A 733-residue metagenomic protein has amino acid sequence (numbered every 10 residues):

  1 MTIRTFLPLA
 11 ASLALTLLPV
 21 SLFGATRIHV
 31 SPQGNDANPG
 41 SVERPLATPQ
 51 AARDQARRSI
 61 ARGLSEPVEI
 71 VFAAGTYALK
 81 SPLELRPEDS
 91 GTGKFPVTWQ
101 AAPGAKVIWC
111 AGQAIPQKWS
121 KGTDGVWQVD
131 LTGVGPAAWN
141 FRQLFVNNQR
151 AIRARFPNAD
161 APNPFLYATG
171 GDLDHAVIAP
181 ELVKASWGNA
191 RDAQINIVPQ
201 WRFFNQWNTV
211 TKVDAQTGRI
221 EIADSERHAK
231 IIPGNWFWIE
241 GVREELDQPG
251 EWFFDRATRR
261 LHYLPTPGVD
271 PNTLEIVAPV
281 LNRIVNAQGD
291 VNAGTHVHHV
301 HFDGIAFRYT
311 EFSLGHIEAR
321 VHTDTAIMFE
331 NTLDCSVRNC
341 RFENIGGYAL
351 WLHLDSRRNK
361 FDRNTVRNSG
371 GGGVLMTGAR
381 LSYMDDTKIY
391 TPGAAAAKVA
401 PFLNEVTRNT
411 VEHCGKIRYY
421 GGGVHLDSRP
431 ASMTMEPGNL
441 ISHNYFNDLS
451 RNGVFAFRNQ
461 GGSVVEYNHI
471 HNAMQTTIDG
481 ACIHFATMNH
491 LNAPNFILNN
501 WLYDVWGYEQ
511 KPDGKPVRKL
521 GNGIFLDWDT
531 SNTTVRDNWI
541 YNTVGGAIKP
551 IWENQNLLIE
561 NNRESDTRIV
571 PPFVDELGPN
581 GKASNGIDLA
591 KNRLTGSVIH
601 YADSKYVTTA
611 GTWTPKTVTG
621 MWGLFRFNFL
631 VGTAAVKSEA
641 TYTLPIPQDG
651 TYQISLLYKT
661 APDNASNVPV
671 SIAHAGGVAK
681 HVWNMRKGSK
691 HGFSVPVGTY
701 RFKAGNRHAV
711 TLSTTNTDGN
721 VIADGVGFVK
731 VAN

Functional and structural regions predicted by a protein language model:
M1-T5: N-terminal secretory signal peptides that target proteins for export/translocation
P8-S21: Bacterial N-terminal signal peptides
R27-E343, S382-K398, T595: Extracellular polysaccharide-degrading/modifying enzymes targeting complex plant/algal/animal polysaccharides
E66-V68, G75, S81, F95-V97 (+19 more regions): The right-handed parallel beta-helix/beta-solenoid scaffold, focusing on the short coil/turn and N-cap positions
V71, A78, E84, T98-Q100 (+19 more regions): Extracellular beta-strand solenoid repeats
S81-P82, E311-I317, G346-L352, G370-T377 (+8 more regions): Short glycine/acidic-rich loop motifs that flank beta-strands on beta-rich extracellular proteins
H298-Y309, L333-G347, R357-G371, R380-G415 (+6 more regions): Right-handed parallel beta-helix
N592-N733: Extracytoplasmic
